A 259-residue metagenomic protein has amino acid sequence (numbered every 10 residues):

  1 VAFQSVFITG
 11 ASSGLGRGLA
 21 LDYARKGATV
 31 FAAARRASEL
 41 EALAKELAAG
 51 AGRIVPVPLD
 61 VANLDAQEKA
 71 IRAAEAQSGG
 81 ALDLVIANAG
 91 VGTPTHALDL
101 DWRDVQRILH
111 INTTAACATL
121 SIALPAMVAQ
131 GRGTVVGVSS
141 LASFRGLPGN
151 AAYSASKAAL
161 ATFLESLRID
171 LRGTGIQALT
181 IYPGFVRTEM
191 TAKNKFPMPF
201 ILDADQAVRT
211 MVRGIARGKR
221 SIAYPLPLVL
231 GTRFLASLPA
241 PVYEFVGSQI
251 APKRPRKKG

Functional and structural regions predicted by a protein language model:
S12-S13: Conserved glycine-rich cofactor-binding loop
A28-L43: Conserved glycine-rich Rossmann-like NAD(P)H-binding loop of the short-chain dehydrogenase/reductase
H96-A97, D101-R107: Substrate-binding pocket helix/loop in short-chain dehydrogenase/reductase
L98, L147-A151: Active-site loop immediately N-terminal to the catalytic Tyr-X3-Lys motif of short-chain dehydrogenase/reductase
L120, S156: Active-site helix of classical SDR
S140: Residue(s) in the substrate-gating loop at a strand-loop-helix junction that position the organic substrate next
T180, F196-G231: C-terminal helical subdomain
